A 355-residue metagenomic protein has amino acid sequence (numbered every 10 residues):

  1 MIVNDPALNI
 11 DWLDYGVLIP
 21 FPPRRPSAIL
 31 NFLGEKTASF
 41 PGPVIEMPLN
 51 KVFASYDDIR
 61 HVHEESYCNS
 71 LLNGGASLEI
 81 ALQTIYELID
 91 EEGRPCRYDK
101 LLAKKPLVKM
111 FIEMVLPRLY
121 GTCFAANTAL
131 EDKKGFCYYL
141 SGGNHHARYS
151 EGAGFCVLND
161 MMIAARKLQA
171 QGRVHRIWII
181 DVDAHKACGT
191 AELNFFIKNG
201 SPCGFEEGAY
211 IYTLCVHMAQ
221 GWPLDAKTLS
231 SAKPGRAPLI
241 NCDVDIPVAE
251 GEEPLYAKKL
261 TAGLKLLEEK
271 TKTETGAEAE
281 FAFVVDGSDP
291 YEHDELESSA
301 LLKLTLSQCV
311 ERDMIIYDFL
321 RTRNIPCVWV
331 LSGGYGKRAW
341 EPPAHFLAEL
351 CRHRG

Functional and structural regions predicted by a protein language model:
M1-G355: HDAC/HDAC-like amidohydrolase catalytic core signature
